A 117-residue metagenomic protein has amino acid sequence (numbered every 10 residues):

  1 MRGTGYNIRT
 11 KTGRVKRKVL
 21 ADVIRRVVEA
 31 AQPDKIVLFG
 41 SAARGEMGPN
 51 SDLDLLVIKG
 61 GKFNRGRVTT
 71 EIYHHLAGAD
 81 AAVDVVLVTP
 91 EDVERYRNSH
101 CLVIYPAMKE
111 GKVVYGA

Functional and structural regions predicted by a protein language model:
M1-K35, A43-P49, K59-A117: Catalytic core of pol beta-like nucleotidyltransferases
D54-I58: Short beta-strand->loop micro-motif that forms the acidic, two-metal-ion catalytic signature in nucleotide-processing
